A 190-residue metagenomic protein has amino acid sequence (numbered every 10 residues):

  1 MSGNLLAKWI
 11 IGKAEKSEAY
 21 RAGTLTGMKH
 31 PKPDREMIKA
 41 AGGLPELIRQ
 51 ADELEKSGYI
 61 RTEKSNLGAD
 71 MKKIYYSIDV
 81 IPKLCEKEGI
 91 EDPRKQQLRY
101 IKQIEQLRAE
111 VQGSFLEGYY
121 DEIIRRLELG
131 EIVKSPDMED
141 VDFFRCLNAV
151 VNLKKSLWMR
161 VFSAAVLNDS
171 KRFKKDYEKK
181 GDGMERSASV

Functional and structural regions predicted by a protein language model:
M1-V190: Nucleic-acid enzyme cleavage-core boundary/entry regions
